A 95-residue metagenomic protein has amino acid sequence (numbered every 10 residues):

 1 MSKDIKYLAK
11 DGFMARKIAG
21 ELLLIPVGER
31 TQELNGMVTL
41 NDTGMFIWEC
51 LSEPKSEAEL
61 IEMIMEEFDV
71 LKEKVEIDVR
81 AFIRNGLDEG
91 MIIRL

Functional and structural regions predicted by a protein language model:
M1-Q32: Long, low-complexity, charged/polar intrinsically disordered regions in eukaryotic proteins
R30-L95: Long, charge-rich, low-complexity alpha-helical segments
